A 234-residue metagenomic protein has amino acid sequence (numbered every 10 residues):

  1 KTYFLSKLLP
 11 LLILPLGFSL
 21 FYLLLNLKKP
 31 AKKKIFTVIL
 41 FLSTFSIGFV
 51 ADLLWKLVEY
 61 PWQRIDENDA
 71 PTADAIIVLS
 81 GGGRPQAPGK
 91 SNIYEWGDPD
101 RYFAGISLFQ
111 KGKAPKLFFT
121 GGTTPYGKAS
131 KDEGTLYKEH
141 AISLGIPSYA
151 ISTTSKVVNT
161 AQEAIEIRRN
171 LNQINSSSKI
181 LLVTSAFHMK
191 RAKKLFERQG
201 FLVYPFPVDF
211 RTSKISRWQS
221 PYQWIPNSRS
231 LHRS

Functional and structural regions predicted by a protein language model:
K1-L27: Membrane-embedded alpha-helical segments of integral membrane proteins
T2, G48, P99, H232-R233: Electropositive phosphate-/nucleotide-binding environments in soluble metabolic enzymes
L14, K29, I47, N159 (+1 more regions): Intrinsic-disorder/low-complexity, polar/charged segments
L27-I35: Membrane-interface helix-boundary motifs at transmembrane edges
K34-G48: Hydrophobic membrane-insertion alpha-helices, especially the h-region of bacterial N-terminal signal peptides
G48-W224: A structural signal for short, hydrophobic/glycine-enriched beta-strand patches
W224-S234: Structured C-terminal subdomain patch of bacterial secreted/periplasmic proteins
